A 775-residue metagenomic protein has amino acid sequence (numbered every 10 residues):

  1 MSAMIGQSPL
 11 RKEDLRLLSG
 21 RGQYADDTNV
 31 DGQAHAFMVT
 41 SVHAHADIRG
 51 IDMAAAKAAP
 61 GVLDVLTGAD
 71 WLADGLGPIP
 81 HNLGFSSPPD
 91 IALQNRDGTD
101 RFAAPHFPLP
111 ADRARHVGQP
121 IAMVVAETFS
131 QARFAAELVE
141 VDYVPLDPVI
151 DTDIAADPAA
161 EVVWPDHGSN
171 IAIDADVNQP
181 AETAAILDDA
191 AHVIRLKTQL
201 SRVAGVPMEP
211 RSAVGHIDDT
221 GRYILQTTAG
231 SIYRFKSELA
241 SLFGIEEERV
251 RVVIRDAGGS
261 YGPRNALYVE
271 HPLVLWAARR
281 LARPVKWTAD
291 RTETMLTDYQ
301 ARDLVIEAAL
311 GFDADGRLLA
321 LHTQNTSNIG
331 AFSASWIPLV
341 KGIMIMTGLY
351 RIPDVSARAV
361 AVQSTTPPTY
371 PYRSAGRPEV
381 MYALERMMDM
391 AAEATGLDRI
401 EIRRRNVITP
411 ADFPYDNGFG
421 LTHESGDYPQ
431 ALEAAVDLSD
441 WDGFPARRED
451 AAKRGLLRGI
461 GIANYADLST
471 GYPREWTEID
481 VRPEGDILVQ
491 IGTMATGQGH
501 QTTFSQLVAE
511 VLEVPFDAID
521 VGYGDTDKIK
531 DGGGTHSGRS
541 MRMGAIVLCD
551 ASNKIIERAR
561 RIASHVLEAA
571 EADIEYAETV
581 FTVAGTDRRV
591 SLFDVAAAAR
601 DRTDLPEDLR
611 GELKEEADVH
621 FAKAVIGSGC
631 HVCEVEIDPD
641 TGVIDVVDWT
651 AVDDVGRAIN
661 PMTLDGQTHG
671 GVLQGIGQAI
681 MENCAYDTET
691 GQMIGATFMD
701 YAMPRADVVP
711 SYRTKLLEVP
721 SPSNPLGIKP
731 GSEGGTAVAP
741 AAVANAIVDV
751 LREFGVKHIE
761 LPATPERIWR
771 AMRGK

Functional and structural regions predicted by a protein language model:
M1-G168, L196, R280: Flexible, low-hydrophobicity surface segments
Q7, E13-R16, P88-A104, S169-A213 (+5 more regions): Glycine-rich loop/linker segments at domain edges
L15-R16, E137-I150, G230, S237 (+4 more regions): Extended active-site and interfacial segments that coordinate phosphate-rich ligands in large catalytic machineries
A34, P110-A111, E209-V214, V305 (+4 more regions): Short glycine-rich loop/turn motifs
A59, G68-A69, P88-I91, T99 (+7 more regions): C-terminal catalytic domains of large/alpha subunits in multi-subunit enzymes
L76-H81, A135-L138, T227, K236-E238 (+14 more regions): Short acidic, glycine/serine/threonine-rich loops at helix termini
D112-R113, E246-I254, R279-D290, T294: Conserved catalytic cysteine-centered active-site region of acyl-thioester-dependent Claisen-condensing enzymes
S260-A282, K286-T288, H500-V508: Thiamine diphosphate
